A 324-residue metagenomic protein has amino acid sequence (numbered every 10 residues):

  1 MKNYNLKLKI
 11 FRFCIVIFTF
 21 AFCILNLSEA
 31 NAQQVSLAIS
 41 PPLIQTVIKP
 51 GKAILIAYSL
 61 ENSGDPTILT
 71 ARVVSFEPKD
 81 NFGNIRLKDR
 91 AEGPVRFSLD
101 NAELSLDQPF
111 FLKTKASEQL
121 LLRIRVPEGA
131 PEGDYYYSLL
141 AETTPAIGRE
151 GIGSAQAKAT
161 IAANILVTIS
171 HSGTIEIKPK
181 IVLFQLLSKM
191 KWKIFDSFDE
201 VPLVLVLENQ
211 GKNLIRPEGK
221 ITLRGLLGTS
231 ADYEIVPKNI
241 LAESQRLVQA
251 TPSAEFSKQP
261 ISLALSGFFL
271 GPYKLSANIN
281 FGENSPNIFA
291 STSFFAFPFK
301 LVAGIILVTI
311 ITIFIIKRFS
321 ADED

Functional and structural regions predicted by a protein language model:
M1-A32: Short, basic, low-complexity termini and linkers enriched in Ser/Thr/Gly/Pro that act as targeting/leader peptides
Q33-I54, K180-S197: N-terminal edge beta-strand
S36-S40, N84-Q108, L223-V236, N287: Short beta-strand and strand-turn-strand segments in soluble, beta-rich domains
I48-P50, P109-E118, V236-L247: Short proline/glycine- and polar residue-rich coil/turn motifs
P50-D65, S197-Q210: Short beta-strand elements of extracellular/lumenal beta-sandwich folds
L55-S59, T67-V74, V95-G153: Ligand-binding face of N-terminal immunoglobulin V-set domains in extracellular IgSF glycoproteins
D65-P94, E208-G228: Short acidic, flexible loop segments centered on an aromatic residue
H171-A303: Membrane-proximal extracellular "stem/stalk" segments of glycoproteins immediately N-terminal to a transmembrane helix
